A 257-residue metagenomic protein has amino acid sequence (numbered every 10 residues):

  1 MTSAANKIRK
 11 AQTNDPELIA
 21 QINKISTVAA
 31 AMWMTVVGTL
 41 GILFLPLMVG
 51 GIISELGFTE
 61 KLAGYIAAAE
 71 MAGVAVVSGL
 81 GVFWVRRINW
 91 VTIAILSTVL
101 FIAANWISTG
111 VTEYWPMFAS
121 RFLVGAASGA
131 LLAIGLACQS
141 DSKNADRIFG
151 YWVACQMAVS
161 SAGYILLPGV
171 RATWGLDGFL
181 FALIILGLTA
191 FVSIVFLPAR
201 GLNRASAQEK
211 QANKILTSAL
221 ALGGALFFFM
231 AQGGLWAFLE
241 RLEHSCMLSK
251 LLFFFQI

Functional and structural regions predicted by a protein language model:
L45-P46, S218-I257: Extracytoplasmic gate region of multi-pass secondary transporters
G57, G110-T112: Helix-breaking motifs and short loop linkers at transmembrane-helix boundaries and internal kinks in secondary membrane
V77-W90: Helix-to-loop junctions at the C-terminal end of transmembrane segments in multipass secondary transporters
T92-W106: Structural signature of the two symmetry-related core transmembrane helices
A104, W115-L123: Paired small-residue
A130-K143: Intracellular juxtamembrane helix-capping segments at the cytosolic ends of symmetry-related transmembrane helices
D146-I165: Glycine-rich segments within core transmembrane alpha-helices of 12-TM secondary carriers
P168, F179, I184-A205: C-terminal membrane-cytosol helix-exit motif in multi-pass small-molecule transporters
